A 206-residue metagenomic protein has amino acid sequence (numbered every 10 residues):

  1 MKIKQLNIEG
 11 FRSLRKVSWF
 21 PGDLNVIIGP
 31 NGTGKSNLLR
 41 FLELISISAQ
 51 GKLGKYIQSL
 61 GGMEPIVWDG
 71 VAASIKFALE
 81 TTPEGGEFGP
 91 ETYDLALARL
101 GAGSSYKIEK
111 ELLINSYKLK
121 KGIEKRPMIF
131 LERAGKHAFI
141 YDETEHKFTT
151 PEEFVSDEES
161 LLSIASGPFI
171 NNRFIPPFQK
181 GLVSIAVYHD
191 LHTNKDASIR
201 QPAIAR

Functional and structural regions predicted by a protein language model:
M1, G22, A73, K180-V183: Structured loop/turn residues at beta-strand edges in well-structured enzyme cores
M1-R15: N-terminal pre-Walker A segment at the start of P-loop NTPase domains
K16-G22: Phosphate-binding P-loop
I27: Hydrophobic anchor at the beta1->P-loop junction of P-loop NTPases
N31: The conserved Walker
K35: Conserved lysine of the Walker
R40-K107, L113: Conserved P-loop NTP-binding catalytic core
E87-R206: Electropositive, glycine-dotted interaction segments that contact anionic polymers or phosphate-rich ligands
